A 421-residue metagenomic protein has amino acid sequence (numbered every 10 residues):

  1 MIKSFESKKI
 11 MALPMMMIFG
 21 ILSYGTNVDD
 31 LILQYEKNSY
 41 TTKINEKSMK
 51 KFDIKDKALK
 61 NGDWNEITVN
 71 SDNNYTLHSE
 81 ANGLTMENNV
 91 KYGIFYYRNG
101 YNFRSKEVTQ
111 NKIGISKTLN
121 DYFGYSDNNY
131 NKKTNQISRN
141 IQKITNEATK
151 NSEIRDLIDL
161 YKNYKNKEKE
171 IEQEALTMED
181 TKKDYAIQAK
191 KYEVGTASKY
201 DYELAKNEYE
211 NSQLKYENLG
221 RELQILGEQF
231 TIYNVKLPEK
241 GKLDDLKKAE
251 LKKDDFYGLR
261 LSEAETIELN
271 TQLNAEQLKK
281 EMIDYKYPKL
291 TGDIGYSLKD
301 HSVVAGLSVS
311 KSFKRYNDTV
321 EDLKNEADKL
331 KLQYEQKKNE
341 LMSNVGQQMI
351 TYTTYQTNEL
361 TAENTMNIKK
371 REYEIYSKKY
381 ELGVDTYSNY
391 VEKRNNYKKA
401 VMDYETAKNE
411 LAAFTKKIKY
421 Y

Functional and structural regions predicted by a protein language model:
I2-M11, D30, I137, I144-E265 (+7 more regions): Periplasmic alpha-helical coiled-coil/stalk elements that build and connect Gram-negative outer-membrane
M15-T85, N128-Y130, Q136, K150 (+9 more regions): Bacterial Sec-pathway N-terminal export signals of envelope proteins
L33-F123, Y257-N325, L332, S343 (+1 more regions): A small-residue-enriched
I44, F95-K106, L119-K150, A175 (+3 more regions): Sec/SRP-type N-terminal targeting helices
I44-L59, T149-L176, K183, A189-K190 (+5 more regions): Amphipathic alpha-helical coiled-coil segments
V194-T196, L204, E208, T319-D322 (+2 more regions): Recognition helices and adjacent regulatory flanks at domain boundaries
